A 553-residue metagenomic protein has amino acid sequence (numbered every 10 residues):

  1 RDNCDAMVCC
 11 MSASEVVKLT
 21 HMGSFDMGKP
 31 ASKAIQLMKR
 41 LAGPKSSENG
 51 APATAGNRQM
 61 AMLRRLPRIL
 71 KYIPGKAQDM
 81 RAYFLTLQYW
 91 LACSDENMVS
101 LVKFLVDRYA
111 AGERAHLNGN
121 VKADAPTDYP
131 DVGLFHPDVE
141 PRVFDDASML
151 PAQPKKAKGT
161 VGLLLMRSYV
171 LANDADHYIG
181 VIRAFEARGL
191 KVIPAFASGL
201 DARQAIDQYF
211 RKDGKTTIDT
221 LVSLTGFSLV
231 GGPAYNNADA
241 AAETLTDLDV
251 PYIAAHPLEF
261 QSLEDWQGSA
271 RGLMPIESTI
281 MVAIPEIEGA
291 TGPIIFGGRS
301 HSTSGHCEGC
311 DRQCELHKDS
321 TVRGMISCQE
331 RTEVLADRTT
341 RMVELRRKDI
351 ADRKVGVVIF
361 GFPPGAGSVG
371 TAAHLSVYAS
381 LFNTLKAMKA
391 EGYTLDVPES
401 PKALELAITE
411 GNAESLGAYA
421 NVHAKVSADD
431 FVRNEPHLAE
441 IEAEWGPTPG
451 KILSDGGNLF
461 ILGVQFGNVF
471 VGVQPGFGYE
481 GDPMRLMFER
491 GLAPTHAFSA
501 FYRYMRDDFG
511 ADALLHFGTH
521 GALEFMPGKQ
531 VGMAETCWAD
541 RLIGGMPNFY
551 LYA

Functional and structural regions predicted by a protein language model:
R1-A553: An N-terminal assembly and electron-transfer interface module characteristic of large anaerobic redox and radical
